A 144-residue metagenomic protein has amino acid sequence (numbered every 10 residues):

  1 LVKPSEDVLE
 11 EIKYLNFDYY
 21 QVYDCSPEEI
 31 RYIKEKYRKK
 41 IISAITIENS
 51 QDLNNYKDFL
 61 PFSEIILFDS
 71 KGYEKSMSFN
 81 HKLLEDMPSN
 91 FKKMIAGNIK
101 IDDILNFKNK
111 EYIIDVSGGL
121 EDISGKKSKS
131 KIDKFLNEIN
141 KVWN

Functional and structural regions predicted by a protein language model:
L1-P4, V8-K34, K39-D58, E64-M77 (+1 more regions): Catalytic beta/alpha-barrel core
I12, I30-R38, L84-P88, D133-W143: Surface-exposed amphipathic alpha-helices with a cationic face
Y14, E35-K36, Y56-D58, N80-L83 (+2 more regions): Short, glycine/charged-enriched secondary-structure capping and boundary segments
Y20, I66, N80, L84 (+3 more regions): Conserved, mostly hydrophobic/aromatic
Y23-E28, K71-K75, K110-D133: Glycine-rich phosphate-binding active-site loops on the catalytic face of alpha/beta enzymes
K40-I42, N106-F107, I113: A generic structural signal for ordered secondary structure
F62, S89-F91, K110, V142: Structured helix-beta-strand junction loops
M94-N106, E121: A C-terminal functional module that forms or caps the active site or interfaces directly with catalytic machinery
